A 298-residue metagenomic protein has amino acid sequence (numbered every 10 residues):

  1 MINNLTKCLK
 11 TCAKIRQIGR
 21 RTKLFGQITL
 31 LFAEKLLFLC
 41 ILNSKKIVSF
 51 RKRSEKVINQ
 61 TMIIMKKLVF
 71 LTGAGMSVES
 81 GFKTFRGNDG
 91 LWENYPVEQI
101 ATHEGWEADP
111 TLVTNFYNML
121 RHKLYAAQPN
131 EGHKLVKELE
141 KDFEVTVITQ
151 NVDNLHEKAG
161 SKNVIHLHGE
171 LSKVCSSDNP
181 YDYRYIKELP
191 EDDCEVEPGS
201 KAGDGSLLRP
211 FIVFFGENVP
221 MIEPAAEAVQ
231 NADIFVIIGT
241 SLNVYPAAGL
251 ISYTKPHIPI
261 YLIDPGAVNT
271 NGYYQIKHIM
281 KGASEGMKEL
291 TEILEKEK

Functional and structural regions predicted by a protein language model:
R16, R20-R21, R51-R53: Basic polycationic patches enriched in arginine
K45-S49, R53-I64: Short, Lys/Arg-enriched N-terminal segments with co-localized hydrophobic residues within the first ~10-30 amino acids
I58-K298: Conserved catalytic core of sirtuin-type NAD+-dependent deacylases
